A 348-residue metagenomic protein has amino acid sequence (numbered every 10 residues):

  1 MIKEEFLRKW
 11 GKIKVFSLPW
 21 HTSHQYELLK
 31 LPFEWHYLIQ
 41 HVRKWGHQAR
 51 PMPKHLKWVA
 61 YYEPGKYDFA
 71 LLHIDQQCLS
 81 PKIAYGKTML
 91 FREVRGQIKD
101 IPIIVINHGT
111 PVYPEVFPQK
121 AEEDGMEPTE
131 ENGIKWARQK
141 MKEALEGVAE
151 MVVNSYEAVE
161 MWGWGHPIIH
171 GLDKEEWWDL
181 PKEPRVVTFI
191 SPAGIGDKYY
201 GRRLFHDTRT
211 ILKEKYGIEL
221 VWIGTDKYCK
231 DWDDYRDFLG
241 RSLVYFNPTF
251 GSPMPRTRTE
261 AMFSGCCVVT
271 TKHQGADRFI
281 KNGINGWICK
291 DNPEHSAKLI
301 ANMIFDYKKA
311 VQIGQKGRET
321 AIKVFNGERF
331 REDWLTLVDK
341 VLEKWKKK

Functional and structural regions predicted by a protein language model:
M1-I83, C289, K348: N-terminal pre-catalytic "stem/leader" segment of glycosyltransferase-like enzymes
Y37, W164, G171-W232: Conserved catalytic-core segment of nucleotide-activated headgroup transferases in glycan assembly
A60, P64, T88-V94, P111-E150 (+1 more regions): Membrane-proximal helix-turn-helix segments that form the acceptor-binding/catalytic region of lipid-linked
R236, R258-F263, D277-R278, I284: Short alpha-helical segment that forms part of, or immediately flanks, the ligand-binding pocket in carbohydrate-active
T249-F250: Aromatic "clamp/platform" in nucleotide-sugar-dependent glycosyltransferases that forms part of the donor/acceptor
C267-T270: Short hydrophobic beta-strand element within catalytic cores of glycosyltransferases and related nucleotide-activated
I280-G283, W287-P293, N302-Y307: Conserved acidic donor-binding segment of nucleotide-sugar-dependent glycosyltransferases
D291, F305-W345: A charged, aromatic-enriched C-terminal amphipathic alpha-helix characteristic of glycosyltransferases across folds
